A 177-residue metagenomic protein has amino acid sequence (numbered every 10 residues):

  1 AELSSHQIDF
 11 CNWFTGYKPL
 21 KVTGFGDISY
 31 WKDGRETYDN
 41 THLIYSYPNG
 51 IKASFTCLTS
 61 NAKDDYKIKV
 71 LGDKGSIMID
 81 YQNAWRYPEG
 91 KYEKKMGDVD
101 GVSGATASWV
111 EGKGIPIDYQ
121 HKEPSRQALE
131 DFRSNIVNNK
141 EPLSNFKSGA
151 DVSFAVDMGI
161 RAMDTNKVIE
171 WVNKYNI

Functional and structural regions predicted by a protein language model:
A1-E2, H6, F10-F14, K21 (+3 more regions): C-terminal glycine/acidic-rich active-site capping loop/insertion
S5, W31, T56-D65: Glycine-rich phosphate/pyrophosphate-binding beta-alpha loops
L20-S29, A53-C57: NAD(P)-dependent dehydrogenases' Rossmann-like dinucleotide-binding region
S29-Y30, V152: Beta-rich nucleic-acid/ligand-interaction surfaces
G50-S54, S76, V168: Short, mixed charged/polar active-site loops that provide acid/base catalysis or chelate metal/phosphate cofactors
Q120, P124-A128, V152-N166: Stable alpha-helical structural segments in soluble proteins, enriched in small hydrophobic residues
A162-I177: C-terminal capping/lid region of NAD(P)-dependent oxidoreductase domains
